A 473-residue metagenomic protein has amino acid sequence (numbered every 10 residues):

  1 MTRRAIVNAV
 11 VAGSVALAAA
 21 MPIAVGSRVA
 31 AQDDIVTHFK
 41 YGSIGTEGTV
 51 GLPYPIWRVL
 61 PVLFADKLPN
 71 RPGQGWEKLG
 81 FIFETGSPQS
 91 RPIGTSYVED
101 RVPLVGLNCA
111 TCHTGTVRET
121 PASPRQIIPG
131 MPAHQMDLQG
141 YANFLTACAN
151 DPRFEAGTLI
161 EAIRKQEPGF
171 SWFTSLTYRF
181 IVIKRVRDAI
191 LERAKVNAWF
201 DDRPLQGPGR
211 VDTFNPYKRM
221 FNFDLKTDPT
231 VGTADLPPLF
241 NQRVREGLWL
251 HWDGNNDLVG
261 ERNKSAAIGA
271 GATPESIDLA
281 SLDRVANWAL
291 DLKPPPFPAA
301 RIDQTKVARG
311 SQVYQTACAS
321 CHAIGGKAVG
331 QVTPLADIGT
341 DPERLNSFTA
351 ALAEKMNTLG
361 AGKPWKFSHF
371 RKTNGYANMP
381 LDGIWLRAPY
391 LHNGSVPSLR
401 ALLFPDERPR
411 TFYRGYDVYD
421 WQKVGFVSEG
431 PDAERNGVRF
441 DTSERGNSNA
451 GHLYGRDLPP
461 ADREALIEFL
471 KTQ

Functional and structural regions predicted by a protein language model:
M1-V7: N-terminal secretory signal peptides that target proteins for export/translocation
N8, A12, V117: Alpha-helical and His/Cys-centered functional microenvironments
V11-P22: Bacterial N-terminal signal peptides
G26-Q473: Periplasmic c-type cytochrome electron-transfer domains
